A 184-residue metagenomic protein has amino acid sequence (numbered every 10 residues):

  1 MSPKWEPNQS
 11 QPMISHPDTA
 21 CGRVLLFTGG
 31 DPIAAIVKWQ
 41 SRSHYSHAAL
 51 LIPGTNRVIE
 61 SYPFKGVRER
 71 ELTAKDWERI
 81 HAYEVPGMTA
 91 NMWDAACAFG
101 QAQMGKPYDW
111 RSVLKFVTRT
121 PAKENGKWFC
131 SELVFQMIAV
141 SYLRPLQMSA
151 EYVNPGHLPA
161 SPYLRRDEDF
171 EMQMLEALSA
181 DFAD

Functional and structural regions predicted by a protein language model:
M1-D184: Cysteine-nucleophile amide-bond enzymes
